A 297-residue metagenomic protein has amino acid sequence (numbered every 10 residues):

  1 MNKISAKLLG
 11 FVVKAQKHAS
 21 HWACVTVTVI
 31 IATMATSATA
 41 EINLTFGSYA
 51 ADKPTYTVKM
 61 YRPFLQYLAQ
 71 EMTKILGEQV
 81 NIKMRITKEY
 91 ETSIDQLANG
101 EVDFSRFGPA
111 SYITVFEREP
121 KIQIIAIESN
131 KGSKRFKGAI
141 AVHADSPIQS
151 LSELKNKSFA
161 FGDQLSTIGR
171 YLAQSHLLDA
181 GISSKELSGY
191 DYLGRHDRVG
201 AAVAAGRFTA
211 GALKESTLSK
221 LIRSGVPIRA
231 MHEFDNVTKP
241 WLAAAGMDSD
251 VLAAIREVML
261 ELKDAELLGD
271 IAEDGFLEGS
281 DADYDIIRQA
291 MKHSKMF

Functional and structural regions predicted by a protein language model:
N2-T26: Bacterial N-terminal signal peptides that target proteins for export
A35-S37: N-terminal signal peptide c-region/cleavage motif recognized by signal peptidases
E41-S111: Extracytoplasmic small-molecule ligand-binding "clamshell" domains of the periplasmic binding protein/Venus flytrap
T45-E71, A110, K134-A201, A205 (+1 more regions): Bilobed "Venus flytrap"/periplasmic-binding protein-like clamshell domains and structurally analogous long
T45-P54, A126, N130-V142, R223-A265 (+2 more regions): Periplasmic-binding protein-like
T87-S105, R118-E119, S152, H196-G211: Short helices/loops that flank or line small-molecule/ion binding pockets
D103-S105, Y112-K137: Short beta-strand-centered segments that line the small-molecule binding cleft or hinge of alpha/beta clamshell
R106-E119, H176-D179, A201-R229, E233: A ligand-binding cleft/hinge motif common to bilobed small-molecule-binding domains
